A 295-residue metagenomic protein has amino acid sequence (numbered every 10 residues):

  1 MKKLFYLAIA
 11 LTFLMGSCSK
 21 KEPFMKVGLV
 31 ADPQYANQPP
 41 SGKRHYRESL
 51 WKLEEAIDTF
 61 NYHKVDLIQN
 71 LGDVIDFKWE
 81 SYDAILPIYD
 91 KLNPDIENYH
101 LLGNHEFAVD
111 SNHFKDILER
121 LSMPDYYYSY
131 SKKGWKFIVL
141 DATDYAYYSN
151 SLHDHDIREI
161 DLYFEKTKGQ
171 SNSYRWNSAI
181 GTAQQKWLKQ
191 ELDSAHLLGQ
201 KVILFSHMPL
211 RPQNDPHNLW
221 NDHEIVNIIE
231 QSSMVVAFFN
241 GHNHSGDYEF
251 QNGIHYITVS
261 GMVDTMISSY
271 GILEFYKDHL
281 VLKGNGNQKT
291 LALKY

Functional and structural regions predicted by a protein language model:
M1-P23: Bacterial Sec-dependent N-terminal signal peptides
C18-A84: N-terminal active-site segment of His-dependent metallophosphoesterases
L29-A31, I68-D73, E97-N104, I203-S206 (+2 more regions): Active-site neighborhood of phospho(di)ester-bond hydrolases with catalytic His/Asp-centered motifs
P33-N37, A146, P209-R211: A short, flexible beta-alpha/helix-coil linker loop
Y35, I75-D76, E106, K136 (+2 more regions): Short active-site segment of divalent metal-dependent hydrolases/proteases that encodes the spacing between
G42-K43, G72-I75, Y174-S178, P212-D215: Second-shell loop/turn segments in exported
V65, G199-Q200: Short, high-confidence coil segments that cap the C-terminus of an alpha-helix and link into the following beta-strand
E80-L198, E224-M234, E249-G284, L293-K294: Extended active-site neighborhood of metal-dependent phosphoesterases/phosphodiesterases
